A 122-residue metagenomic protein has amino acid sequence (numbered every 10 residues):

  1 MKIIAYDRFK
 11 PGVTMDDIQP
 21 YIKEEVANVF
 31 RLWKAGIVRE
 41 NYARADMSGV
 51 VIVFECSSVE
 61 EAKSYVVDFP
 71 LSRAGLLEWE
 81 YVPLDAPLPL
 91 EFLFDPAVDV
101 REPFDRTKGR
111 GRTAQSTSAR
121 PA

Functional and structural regions predicted by a protein language model:
M1-A122: Conserved, structured core segments of small domains
